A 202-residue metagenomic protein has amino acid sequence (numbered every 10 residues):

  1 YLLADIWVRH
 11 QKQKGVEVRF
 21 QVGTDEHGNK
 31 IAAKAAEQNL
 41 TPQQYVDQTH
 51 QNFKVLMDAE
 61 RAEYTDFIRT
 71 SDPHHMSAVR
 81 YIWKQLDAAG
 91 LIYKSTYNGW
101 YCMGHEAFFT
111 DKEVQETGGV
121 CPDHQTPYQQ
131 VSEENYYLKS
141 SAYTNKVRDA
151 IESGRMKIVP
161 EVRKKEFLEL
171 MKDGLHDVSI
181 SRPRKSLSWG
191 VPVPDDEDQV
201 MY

Functional and structural regions predicted by a protein language model:
Y1-V22, R69, H74-A78, D123-H124 (+1 more regions): Structured secondary-structure scaffolds
Y1-Y93: N-terminal Rossmann-like or analogous alpha/beta NTP/dinucleotide-binding catalytic cores that position adenine
I31, F109, C121, V191-V193: Short clusters of hydrophobic/aromatic residues that line enzyme substrate/ligand-binding pockets
A32-A33, K112-Q115, A150, G190: Short, solvent-exposed loop/turn and secondary-structure capping segments
A35-E37, Y81-K84, F109-T110, G118-G119 (+2 more regions): General N-terminal targeting signals
N39, D47, D58-R61, S77 (+8 more regions): Generic detection of intrinsically disordered/low-complexity segments and helix-coil linkers/edges
E60-R69, D87-W100, K112-Q115, Q129-V131 (+2 more regions): Short secondary-structure capping/junction motifs at helix and strand boundaries
A89-R148: Cys/His-rich short segments
